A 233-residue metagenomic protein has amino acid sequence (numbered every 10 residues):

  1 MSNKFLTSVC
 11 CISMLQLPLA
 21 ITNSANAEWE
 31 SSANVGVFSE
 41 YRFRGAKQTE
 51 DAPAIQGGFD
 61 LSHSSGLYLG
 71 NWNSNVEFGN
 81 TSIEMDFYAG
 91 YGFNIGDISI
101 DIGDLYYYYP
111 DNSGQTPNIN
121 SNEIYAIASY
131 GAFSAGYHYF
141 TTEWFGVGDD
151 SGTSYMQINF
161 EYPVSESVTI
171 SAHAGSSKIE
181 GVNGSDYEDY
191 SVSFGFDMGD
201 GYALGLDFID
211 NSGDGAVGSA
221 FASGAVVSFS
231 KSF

Functional and structural regions predicted by a protein language model:
S2-S13, N23-F233: Outer-membrane beta-barrel proteins
